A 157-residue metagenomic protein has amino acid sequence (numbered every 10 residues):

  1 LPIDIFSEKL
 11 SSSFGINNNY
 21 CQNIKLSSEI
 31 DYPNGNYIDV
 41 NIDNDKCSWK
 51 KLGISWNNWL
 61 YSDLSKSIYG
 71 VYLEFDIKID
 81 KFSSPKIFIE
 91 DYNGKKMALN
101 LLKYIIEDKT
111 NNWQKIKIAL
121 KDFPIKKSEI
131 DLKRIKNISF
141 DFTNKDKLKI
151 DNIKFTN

Functional and structural regions predicted by a protein language model:
L1-N157: Beta-rich carbohydrate-recognition modules and glycan-binding surfaces
